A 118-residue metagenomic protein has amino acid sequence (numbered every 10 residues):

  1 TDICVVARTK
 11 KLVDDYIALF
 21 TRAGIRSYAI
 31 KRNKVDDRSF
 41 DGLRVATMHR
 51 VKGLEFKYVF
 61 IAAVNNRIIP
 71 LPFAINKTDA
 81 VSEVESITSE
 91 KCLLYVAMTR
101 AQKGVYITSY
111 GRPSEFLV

Functional and structural regions predicted by a protein language model:
T1-D2, A46-Y110, S114-V118: Conserved helicase C-terminal RecA-like lobe
T1-D37: Conserved RecA-like ASCE P-loop NTPase motor core of nucleic-acid helicases/translocases
D36-R50: Conserved short internal alpha-helix adjacent to the catalytic or cofactor-binding core of large enzyme scaffolds
